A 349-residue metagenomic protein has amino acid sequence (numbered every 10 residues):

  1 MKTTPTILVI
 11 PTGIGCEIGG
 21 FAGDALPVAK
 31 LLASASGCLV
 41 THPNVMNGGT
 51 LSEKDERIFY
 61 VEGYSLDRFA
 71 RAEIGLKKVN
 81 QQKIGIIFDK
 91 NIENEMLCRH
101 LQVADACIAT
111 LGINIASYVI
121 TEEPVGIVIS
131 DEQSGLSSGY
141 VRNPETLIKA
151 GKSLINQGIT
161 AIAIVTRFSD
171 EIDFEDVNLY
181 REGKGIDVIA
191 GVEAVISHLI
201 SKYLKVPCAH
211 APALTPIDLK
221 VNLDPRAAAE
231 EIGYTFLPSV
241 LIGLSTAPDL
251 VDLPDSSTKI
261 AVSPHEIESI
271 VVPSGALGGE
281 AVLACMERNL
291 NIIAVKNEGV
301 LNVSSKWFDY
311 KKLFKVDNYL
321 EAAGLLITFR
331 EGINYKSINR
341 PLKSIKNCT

Functional and structural regions predicted by a protein language model:
M1-N178, G185-A190: Metallocofactor- and cofactor-centric catalytic cores in central/energy metabolism, strongly enriched
G20, L51-K54, D173-V177, L219-N222 (+2 more regions): A short acidic (Asp/Glu
L39, I115, P207-C208, I292: Hydrophobic beta-strand scaffold residues
R57-Y60, R226-A228, K311-K312: Short, hinge-like loop/turn segments at secondary-structure boundaries
L111, L204, E287-R288: Short, structured coil segments at secondary-structure junctions
Q133-V141, A150-G151, I155-G158, I162-V165 (+2 more regions): Generic multipass alpha-helical transmembrane bundles of integral membrane proteins
T215-L219, T235-S269, P273-T349: C-terminal functional extensions of proteins
